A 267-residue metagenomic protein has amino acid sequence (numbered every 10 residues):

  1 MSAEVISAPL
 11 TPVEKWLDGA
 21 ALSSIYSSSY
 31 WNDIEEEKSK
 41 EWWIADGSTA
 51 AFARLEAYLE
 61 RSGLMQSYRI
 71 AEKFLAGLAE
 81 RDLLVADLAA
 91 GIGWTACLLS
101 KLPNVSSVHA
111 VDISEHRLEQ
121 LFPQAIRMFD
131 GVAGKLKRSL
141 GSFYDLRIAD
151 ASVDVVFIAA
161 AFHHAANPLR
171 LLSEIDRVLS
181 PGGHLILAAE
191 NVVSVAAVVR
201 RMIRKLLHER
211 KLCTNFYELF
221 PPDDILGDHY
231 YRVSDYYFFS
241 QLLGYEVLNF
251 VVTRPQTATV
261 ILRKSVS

Functional and structural regions predicted by a protein language model:
M1-A53: N-terminal, positively charged/glycine-rich alpha-helical extensions of SAM-dependent methyltransferases
S48-S67: Class I SAM-dependent methyltransferase Rossmann-like catalytic core, especially the SAM/SAH-binding loop
R61-R81: Conserved alpha-helix/loop element of class I SAM-dependent methyltransferases that forms part of the SAM/SAH-binding
I92-D145: Class I SAM-dependent methyltransferase SAM/SAH-binding core
F157: A conserved beta-strand element that flanks and buttresses the S-adenosyl-L-methionine
L169-P181: A short glycine-rich, Lys/Arg-flanked "PGG" loop and its adjoining helix->strand segment in the class I
G182-E190: Conserved beta-strand signature within the Rossmann-like core of class I S-adenosyl-L-methionine
N191-L243, N249-V252: C-terminal alpha-helical "lid/dimerization" subdomain adjacent to the S-adenosyl-L-methionine
